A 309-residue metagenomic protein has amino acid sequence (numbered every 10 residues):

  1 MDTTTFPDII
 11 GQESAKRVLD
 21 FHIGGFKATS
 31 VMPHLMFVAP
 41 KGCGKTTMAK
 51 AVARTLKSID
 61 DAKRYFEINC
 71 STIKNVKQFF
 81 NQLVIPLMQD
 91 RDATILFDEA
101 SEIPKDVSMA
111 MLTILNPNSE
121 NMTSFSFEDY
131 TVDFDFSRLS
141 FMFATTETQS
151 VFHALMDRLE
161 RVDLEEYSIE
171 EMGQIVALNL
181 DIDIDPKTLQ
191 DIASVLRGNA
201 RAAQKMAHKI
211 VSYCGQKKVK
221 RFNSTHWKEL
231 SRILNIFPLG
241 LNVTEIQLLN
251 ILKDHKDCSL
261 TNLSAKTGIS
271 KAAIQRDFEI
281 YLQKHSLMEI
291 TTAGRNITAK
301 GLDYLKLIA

Functional and structural regions predicted by a protein language model:
M1-V38: Pre-Walker A (pre-P-loop) alpha-helix and adjacent loop at the N terminus of AAA/AAA+ ATPase modules, a conserved
K16-R17, K63-D92: Short glycine-rich substrate-engagement loop in P-loop NTPases that contacts/grips substrate
G24, K105-D135: Conserved catalytic/switch belt of AAA+ P-loop NTPases
K27-I68, V84-P86: Walker A/P-loop
V76-F80, M88-S119, T148-R158: Conserved AAA+/SF3 P-loop NTPase catalytic/coupling segment centered on the Walker-B
T146, E160-M172: Conserved AAA+ ATPase "SRH/arginine-finger" region at the nucleotide-binding site
Q190-S194, R201-Q216, N250, I280: C-terminal helical "lid" of AAA+/P-loop NTPase domains
K256-A309: Terminal-proximal interaction/regulatory segments of ATP-powered molecular machines
